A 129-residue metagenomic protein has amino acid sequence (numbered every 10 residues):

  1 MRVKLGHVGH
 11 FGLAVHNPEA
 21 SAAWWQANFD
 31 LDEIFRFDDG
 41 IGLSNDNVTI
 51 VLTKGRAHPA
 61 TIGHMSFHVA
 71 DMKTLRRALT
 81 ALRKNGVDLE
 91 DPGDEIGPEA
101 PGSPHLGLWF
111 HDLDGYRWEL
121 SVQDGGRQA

Functional and structural regions predicted by a protein language model:
M1-A20, T49, I62-M65, D124-A129: N-terminal beta-strand motif that seeds the catalytic metal site of vicinal oxygen chelate
M1-K4, N85-A129: Vicinal oxygen chelate
V8-H16, S44, A57-N85, H105-H111 (+1 more regions): Vicinal oxygen chelate
N17-D32: Amphipathic alpha-helical segments
A20, D38-I41, A100, Q128: Short glycine/proline-centered loop/turn elements that form peptide/ligand docking sites
D30-R36, D88-G93: Short secondary-structure junctions
D32-G63, F110, R117-V122: Conserved short beta-strand elements that form part of the metal-binding/catalytic scaffold of enzyme active sites
